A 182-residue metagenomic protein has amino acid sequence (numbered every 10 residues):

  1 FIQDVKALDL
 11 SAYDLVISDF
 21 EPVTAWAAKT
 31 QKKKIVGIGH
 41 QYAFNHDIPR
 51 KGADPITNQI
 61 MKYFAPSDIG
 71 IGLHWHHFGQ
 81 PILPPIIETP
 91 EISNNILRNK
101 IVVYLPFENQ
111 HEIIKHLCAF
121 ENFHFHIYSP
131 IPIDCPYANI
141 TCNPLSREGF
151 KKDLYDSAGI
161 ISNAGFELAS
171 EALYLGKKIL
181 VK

Functional and structural regions predicted by a protein language model:
F1-Y63: Active-site and donor-binding regions of nucleotide-sugar-utilizing enzymes
D4-K6, P132-L175: Donor nucleotide-activated moiety binding/catalytic core segment of transferases that use nucleotide-activated donors
S11-A12, P66, Y155-D156: Alpha-helix C-terminal capping/helix-to-coil transition sites in glycosyltransferase folds
D14-L15, I69, K100, A158-G159: Structural motif
K33-K34, A158-G159, G176-L180: Structural loop-to-beta junction motif characteristic of Rossmann-like glycosyltransferase folds
I38-G39, L73, Y128, K182: Generic beta-sheet signal
N45-Q110, Y128-I131, L145-G149: A nucleotide-sugar donor-handling region in carbohydrate enzymes
H111-P144: Catalytic donor nucleotide-activated moiety binding site of glycosyltransferases and closely related
